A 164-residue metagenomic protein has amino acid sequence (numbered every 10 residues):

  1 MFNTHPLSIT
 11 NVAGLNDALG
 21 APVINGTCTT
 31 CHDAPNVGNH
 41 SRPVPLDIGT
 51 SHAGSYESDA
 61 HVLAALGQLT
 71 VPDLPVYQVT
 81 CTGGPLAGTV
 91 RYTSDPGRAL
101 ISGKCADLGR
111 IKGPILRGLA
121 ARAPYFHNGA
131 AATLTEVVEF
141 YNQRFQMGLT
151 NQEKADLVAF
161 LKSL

Functional and structural regions predicted by a protein language model:
M1-A130, E136, M147: Short glycine/threonine-rich turn/loop motifs
A13, T133-E136, Q152, D156-A159: Extracytoplasmic/secreted proteins, especially bacterial periplasmic and envelope-associated proteins
N25-G26, E153-D156, L164: Loop/turn elements at helix/coil->beta-strand transitions in domains of secreted/extracellular proteins
A121-R122, F140-Q143, S163: Short, well-ordered loop/turn and helix-capping segments at boundaries between secondary-structure elements and domains
R144-N151, L161: Long, low-charge, small-residue-enriched segments that form tightly packed helices used for assembly/packing
